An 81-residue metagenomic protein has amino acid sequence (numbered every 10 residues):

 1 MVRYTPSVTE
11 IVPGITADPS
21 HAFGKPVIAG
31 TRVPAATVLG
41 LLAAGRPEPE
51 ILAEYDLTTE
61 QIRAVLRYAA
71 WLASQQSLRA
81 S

Functional and structural regions predicted by a protein language model:
M1-T9: Hydrophobic packing positions characteristic of elongated beta-solenoid/beta-helix-type spike/fiber shafts
E10-V33, Q76-A80: Short, Lys/Arg-enriched anionic-surface-contact patches
P34-S81: Long, charge-rich, low-complexity alpha-helical segments
